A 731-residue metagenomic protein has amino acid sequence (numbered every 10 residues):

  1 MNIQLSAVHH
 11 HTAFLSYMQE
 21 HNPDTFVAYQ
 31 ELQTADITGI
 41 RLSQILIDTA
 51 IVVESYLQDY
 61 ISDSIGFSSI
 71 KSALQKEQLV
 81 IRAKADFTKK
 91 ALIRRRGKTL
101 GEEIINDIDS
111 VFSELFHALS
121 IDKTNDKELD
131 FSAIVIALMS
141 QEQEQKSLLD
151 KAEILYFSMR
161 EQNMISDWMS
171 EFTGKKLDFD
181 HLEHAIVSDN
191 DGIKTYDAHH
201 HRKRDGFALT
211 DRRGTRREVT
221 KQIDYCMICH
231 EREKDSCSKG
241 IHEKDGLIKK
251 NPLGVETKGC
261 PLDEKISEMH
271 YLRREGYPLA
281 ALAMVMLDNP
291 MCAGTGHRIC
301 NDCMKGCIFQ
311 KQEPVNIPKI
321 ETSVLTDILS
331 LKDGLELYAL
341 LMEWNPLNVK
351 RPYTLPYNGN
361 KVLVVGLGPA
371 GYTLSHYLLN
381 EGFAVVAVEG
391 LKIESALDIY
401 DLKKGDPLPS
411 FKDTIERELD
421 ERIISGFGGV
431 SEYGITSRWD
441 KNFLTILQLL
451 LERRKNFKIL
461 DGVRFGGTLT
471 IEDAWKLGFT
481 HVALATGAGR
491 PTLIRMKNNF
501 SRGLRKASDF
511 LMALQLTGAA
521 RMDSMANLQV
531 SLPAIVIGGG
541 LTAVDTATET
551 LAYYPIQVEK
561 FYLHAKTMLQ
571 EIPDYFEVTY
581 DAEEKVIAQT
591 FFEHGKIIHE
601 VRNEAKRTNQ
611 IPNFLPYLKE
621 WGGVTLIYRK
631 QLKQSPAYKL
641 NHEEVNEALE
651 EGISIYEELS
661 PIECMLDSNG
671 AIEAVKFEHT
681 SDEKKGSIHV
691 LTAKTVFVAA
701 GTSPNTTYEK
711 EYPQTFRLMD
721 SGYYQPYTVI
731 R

Functional and structural regions predicted by a protein language model:
N2-P356, K404-I446, L450-E452, L484 (+4 more regions): Ferredoxin-type iron-sulfur electron-transfer modules and their immediate structural context
K194-D197, H201, A384-K458, K497-A507 (+6 more regions): Dinucleotide-binding/catalytic capping subdomain of oxidoreductase cores
V219, L363-V365, G478-G487, A534-I537 (+1 more regions): Short hydrophobic core segments
N358-L367, L528-G540: Beta1/beta-strand and adjacent pyrophosphate-binding region of the FAD-binding site in flavoprotein oxidoreductases
N360-V386, T542-Y553: N-terminal Rossmann-like FAD-binding beta1-loop-alpha1 element of flavoenzymes
L469-T470: Short acidic active-site motifs
D509-M522: Helix-loop module immediately N-terminal to the HCX5R catalytic loop in PTP-like cysteine phosphatase domains
